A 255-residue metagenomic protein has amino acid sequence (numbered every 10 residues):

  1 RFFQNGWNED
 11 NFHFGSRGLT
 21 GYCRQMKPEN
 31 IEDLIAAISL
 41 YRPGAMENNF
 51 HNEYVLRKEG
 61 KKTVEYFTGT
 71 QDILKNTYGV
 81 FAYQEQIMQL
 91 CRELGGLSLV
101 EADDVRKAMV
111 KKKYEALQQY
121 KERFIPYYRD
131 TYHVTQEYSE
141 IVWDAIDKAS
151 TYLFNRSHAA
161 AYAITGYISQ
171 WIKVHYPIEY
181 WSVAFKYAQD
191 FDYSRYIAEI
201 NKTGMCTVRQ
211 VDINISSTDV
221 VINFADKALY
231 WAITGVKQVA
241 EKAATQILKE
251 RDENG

Functional and structural regions predicted by a protein language model:
R1-G255: Noncatalytic, beta-rich nucleic-acid-contacting surfaces in large DNA/RNA-processing enzymes
